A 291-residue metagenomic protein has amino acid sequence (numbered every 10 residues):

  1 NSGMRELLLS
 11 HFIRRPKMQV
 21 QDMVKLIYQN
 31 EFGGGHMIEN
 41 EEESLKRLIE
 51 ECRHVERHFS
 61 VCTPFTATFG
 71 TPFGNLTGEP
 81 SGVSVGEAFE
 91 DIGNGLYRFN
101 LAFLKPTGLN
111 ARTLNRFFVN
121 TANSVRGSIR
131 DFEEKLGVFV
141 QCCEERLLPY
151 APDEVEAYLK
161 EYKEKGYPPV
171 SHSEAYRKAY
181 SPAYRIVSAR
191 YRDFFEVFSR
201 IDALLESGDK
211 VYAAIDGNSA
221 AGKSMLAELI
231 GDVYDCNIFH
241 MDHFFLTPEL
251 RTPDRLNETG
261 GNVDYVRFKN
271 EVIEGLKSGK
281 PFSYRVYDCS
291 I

Functional and structural regions predicted by a protein language model:
L8, F12-S173: Long, basic/Gly/Ser/Thr-rich N-terminal segments that mediate initial subcellular attachment or targeting
Y180-L205: N-terminal pre-Walker A segment at the start of P-loop NTPase domains
Y212-A214: Short hydrophobic/aromatic beta-strand immediately N-terminal to the Walker A/P-loop
N218: P-loop (Walker A) phosphate-binding loop of NTP-binding proteins
K223: Conserved lysine of the Walker
L226: Hydrophobic positions on the alpha1 helix immediately C-terminal to the Walker A/P-loop
L229: Active-site signature of alpha/beta-hydrolase-fold catalytic machinery across serine- and Asp/Cys-nucleophile hydrolases
N237-H240, F245-I291: Conserved nucleotide-sensing/catalytic segment adjacent to the nucleotide-binding pocket in NTP-handling enzymes
